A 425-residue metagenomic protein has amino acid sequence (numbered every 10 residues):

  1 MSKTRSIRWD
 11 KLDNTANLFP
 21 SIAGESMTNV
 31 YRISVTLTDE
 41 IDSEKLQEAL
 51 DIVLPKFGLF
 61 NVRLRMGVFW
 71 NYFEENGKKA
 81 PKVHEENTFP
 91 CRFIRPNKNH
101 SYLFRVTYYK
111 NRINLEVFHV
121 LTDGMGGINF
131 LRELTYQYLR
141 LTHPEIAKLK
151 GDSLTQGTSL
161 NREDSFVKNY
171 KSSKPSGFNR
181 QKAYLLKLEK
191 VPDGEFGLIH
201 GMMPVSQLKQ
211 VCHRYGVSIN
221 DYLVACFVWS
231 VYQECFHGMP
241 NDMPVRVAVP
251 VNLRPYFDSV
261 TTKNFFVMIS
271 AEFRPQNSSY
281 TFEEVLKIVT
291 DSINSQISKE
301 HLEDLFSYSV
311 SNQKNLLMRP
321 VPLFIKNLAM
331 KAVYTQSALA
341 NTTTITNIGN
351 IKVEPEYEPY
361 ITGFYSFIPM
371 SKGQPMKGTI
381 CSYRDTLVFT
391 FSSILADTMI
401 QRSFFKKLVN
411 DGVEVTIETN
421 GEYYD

Functional and structural regions predicted by a protein language model:
M1-F69, K78-R105, H200, Y232-D425: Acyl-thioester-dependent acyl-group transfer interface
M1-N14, Y109-R112, L121-N129, E133-Q210 (+1 more regions): Non-catalytic, low-complexity flexible loops and terminal extensions
D42, D123-G127, I219-N220: Hydrophobic (often cysteine-bearing) scaffold residues that line and stabilize catalytic clefts of nucleotide/cofactor
L64-E74, L103, Y108-R112, A147-S153: Short, glycine/charge-rich beta-strand/loop segments that flank catalytic centers and engage negatively charged groups
H119, C212-N220: Alpha-helical hinge/cap motifs
T122, T135-T142, H213, F227-M239 (+2 more regions): Hydrophobic/aromatic-lined pockets within catalytic cores
I219-V228: Short amphipathic alpha-helical segments
